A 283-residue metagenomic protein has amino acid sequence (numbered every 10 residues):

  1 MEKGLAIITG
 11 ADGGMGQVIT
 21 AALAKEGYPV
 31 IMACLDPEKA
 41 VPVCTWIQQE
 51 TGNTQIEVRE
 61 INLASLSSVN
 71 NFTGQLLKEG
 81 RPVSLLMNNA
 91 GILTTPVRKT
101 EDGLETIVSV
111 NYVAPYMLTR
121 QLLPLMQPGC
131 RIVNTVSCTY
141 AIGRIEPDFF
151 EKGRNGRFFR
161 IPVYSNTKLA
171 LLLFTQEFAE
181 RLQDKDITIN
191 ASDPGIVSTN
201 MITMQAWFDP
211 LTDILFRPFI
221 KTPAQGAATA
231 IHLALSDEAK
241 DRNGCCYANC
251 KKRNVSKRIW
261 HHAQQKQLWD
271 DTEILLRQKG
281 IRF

Functional and structural regions predicted by a protein language model:
L5, D12-G13, D36: Conserved glycine-rich cofactor-binding loop
E26-P42: Conserved glycine-rich Rossmann-like NAD(P)H-binding loop of the short-chain dehydrogenase/reductase
P37, R59-G74: The beta1-alpha1 cofactor-binding region of Rossmann-like NAD(H)/NADP(H)-dependent oxidoreductases
T51-Q55, Q75-N88, T94-K99: A glycine-rich helix->loop->beta "capping" turn within Rossmann-like NAD(P)(H)-dependent oxidoreductase domains
N71-Q75, E101-S109: Active-site Tyr-X3-Lys motif and surrounding loop/helix of classical short-chain dehydrogenase/reductase
G91-K99, E105, R131-K185, D193-F208 (+1 more regions): Catalytic loop of short-chain dehydrogenase/reductase
Y112-V113: Ankyrin-repeat alpha-helix packing hotspot
T167, A191, I214-R253, W260-K266 (+1 more regions): C-terminal helical subdomain
